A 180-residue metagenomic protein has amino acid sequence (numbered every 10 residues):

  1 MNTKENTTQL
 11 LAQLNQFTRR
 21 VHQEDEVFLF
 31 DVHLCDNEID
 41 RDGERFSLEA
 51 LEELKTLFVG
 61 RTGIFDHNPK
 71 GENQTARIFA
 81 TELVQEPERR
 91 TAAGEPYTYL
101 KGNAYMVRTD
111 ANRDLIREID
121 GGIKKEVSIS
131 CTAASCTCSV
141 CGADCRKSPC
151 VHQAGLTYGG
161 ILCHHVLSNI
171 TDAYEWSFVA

Functional and structural regions predicted by a protein language model:
M1-A180: Signature of dsDNA virion morphogenesis modules
